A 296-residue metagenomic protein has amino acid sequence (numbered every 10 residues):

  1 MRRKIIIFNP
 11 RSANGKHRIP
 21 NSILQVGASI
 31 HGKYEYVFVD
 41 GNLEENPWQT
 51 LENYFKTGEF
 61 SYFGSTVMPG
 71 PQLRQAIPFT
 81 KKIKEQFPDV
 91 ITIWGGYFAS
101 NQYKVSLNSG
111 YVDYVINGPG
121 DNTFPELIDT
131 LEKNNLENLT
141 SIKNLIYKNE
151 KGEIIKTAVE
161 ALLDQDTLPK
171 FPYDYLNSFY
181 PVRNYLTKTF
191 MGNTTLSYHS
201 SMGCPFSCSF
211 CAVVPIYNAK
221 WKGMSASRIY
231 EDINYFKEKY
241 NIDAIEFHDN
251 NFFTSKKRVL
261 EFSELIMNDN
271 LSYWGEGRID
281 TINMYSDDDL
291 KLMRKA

Functional and structural regions predicted by a protein language model:
R3-N14, F63: Nucleotide-activated donor-dependent transferases that construct or modify glycoconjugates
K4, S29-I30, Y34-L162: Glycine-rich beta-alpha loop elements in corrinoid/cobalamin-binding modules across cobalamin-dependent enzymes
I5, I142, K148-S197: N-terminal [4Fe-4S]-dependent radical SAM core
N9, F38-N42, P215: Residue-level recognition of beta-strand->loop/alpha-helix junctions
S12-I23: Glycine- and acidic-residue-enriched helix-capping/strand-helix junction motifs
V26, T50-Y54, A76-I83, I229-D232 (+2 more regions): A general structural detector for well-ordered alpha-helical segments in enzyme core domains, enriched
F171-A296: Radical SAM [4Fe-4S] cluster-binding motif and immediate context
